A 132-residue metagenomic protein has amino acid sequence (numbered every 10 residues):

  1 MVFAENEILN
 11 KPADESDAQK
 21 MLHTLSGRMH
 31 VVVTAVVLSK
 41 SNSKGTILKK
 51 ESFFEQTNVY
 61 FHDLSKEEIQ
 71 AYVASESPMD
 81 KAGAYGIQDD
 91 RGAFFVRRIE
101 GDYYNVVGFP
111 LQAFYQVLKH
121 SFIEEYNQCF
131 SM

Functional and structural regions predicted by a protein language model:
M1-M132: Anionic-ligand binding patches
